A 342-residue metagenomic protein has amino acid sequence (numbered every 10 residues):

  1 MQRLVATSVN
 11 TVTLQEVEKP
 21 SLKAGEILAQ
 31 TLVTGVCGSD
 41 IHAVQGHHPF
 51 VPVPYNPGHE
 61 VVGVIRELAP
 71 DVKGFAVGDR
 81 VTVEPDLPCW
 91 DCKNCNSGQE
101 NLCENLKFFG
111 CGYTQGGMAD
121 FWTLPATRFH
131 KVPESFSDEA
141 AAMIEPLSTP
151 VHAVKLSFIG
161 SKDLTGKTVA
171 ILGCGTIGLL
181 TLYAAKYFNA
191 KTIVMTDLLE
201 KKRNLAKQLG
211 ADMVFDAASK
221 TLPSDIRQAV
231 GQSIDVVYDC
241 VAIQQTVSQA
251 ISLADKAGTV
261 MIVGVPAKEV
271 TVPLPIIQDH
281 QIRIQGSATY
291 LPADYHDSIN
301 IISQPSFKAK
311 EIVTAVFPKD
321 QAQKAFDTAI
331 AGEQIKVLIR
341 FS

Functional and structural regions predicted by a protein language model:
M1, G166-K167, K191, G258 (+2 more regions): Nucleotide donor/acceptor-binding cores
P20-T34, H47-K93, P133-S135: Glycine-rich beta-strand-centered segment in the early N-terminal region that forms part of a ligand/cofactor-binding
C89-L172: NAD(P)H dinucleotide-binding glycine-rich loop of Rossmann-like/cofactor-binding domains, especially the beta1-alpha1
F136-S219: Mid-domain Rossmann-like dinucleotide-binding core that forms the NAD(H)/NADP(H) cofactor-binding site
I159-T165, N204-R283, Q323: Glycine-rich cofactor phosphate-binding loops and adjacent beta1-alpha1 units of small-molecule cofactor enzyme domains
L198-L199, P266, Y290: Residues in the short beta-alpha loop(s) of Rossmann-like NAD(P)-binding domains
S248-S252, P292-S342: C-terminal hydrophobic helical "lid"/dimerization subdomain of Rossmann-like NAD(P)H-dependent oxidoreductases
